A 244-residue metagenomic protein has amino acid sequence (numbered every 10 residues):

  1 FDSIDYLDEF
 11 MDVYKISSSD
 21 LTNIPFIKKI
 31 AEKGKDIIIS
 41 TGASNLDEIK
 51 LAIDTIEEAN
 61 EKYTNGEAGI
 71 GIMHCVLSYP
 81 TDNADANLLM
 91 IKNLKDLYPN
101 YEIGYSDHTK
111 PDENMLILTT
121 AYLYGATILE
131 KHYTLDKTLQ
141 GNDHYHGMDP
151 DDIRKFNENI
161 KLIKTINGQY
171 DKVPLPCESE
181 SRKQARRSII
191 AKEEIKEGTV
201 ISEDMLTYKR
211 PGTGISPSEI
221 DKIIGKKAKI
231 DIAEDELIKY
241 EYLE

Functional and structural regions predicted by a protein language model:
F1-E244: Catalytic cores and adjacent flexible loops of soluble metabolic enzymes that perform enolate/carbanion chemistry on
